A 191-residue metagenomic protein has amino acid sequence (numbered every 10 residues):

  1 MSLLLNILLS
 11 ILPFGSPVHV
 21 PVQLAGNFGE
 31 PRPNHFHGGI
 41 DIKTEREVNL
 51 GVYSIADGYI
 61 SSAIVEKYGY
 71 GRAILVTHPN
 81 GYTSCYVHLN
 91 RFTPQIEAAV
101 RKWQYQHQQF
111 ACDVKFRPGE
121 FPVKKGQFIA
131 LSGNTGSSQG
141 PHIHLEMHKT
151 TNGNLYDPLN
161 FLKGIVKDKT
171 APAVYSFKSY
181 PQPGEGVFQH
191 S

Functional and structural regions predicted by a protein language model:
L4-N80, F92, R117-G119, K124-K125 (+3 more regions): Surface-exposed, glycine-biased beta-strand/turn segments
H37-I40, H78-P118: Active-site region of chymotrypsin-like
T77, H148-T150: A generic structural motif
H88, M147, S176: A cross-domain feature marking catalytic cores of carbohydrate-active enzymes and several ubiquitous metabolic/repair
G140-M147: Histidine-centered catalytic micro-motifs
